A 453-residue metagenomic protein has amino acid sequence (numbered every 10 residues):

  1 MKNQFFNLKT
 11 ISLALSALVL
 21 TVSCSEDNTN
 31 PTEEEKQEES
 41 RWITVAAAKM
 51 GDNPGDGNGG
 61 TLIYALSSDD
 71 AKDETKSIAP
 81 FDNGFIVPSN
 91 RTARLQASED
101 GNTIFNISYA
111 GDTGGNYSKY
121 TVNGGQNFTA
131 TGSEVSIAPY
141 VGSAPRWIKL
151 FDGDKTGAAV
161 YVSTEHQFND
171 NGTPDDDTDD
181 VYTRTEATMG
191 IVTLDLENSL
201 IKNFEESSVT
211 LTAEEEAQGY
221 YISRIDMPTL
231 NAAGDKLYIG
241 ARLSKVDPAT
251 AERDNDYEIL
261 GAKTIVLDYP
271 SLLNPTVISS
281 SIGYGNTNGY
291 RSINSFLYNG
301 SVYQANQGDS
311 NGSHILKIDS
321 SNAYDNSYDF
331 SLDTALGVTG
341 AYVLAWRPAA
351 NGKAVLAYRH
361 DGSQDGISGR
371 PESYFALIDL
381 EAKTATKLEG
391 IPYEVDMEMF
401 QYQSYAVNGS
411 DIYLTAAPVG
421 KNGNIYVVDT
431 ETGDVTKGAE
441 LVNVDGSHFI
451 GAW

Functional and structural regions predicted by a protein language model:
M1-A46: Bacterial Sec-dependent N-terminal signal peptides
E39-P54, D100-G111, K155-D175, D235-D247 (+3 more regions): Short beta-strand elements that form the blades of beta-propeller/WD-repeat-like and other beta-sheet-rich scaffold
G55-Y182: Post-signal peptide N-terminal segment of secreted/secretory-pathway proteins
G59-D70, Y117-G124, T178-L200, A251-L272 (+3 more regions): Beta-propeller blade signature
K72-F85, Q126-Y140, T193-Q218, N274-G283 (+3 more regions): Beta-propeller fold detector
G84-S98, I137-G153, E215-T229, Y284-L297 (+3 more regions): Repeated scaffold domains used in trafficking and secretory/extracellular systems, primarily beta-propellers
E205-G366: Acidic, serine/threonine- and glycine-rich low-complexity intrinsically disordered segments that serve as flexible
H314, N322-K421: Intrinsically disordered, low-complexity segments enriched in Gly and acidic/Ser/Thr residues that form flexible
